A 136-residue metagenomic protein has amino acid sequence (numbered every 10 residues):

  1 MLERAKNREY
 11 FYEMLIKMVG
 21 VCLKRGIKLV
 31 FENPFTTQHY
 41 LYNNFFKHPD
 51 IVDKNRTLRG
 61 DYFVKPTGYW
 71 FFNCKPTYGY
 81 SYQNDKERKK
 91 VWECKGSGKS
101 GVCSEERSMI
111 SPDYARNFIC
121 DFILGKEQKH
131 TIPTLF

Functional and structural regions predicted by a protein language model:
M1-F136: Class I S-adenosyl-L-methionine
